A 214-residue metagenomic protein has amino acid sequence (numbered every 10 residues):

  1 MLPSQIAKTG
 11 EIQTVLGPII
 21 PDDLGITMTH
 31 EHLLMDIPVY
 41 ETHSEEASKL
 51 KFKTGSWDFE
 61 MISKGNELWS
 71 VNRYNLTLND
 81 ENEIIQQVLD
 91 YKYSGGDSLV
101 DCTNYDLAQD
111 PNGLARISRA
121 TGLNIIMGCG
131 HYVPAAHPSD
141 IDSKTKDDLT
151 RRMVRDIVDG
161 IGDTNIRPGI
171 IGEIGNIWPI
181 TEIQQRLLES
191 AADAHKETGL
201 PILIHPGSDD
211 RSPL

Functional and structural regions predicted by a protein language model:
L2-L16: Short, Gly/Pro- and small/polar-rich lid/capping loops
I12-T27, S44, P111-A120, M153-D163: Short amphipathic alpha-helices and their capping/turn segments at secondary-structure boundaries
H30, L99, H195: Divalent metal-coordination and catalytic microenvironments
M35-N79, C129-D147: Active-site gating loops and adjacent loop-to-helix segments of metal-dependent hydrolytic enzymes
L68-Y74, V88-Q109, L123-A135, R167-N176 (+1 more regions): Divalent metal-dependent hydrolysis catalytic cores, especially in the metallo-beta-lactamase
N79-E83, T103-G113, S143-R155: Glycine-rich anion/phosphate-binding loops
R116-R119, N124-P201: Active-site gating/metal-coordination segments in enzymes
I204-L214: Glycine- and Gly-Pro-enriched alpha-helical subdomains that act as flexible, kink-prone "lid/hinge" or packing modules
